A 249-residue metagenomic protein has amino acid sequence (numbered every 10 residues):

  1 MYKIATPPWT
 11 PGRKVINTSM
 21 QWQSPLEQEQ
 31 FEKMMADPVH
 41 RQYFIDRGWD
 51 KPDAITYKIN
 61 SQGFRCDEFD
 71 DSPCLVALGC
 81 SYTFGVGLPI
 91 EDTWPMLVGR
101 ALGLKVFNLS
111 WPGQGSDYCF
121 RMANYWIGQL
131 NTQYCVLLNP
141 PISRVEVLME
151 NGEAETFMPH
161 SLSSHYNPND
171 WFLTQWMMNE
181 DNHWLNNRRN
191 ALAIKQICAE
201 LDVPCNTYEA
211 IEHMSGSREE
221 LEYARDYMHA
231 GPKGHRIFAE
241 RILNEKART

Functional and structural regions predicted by a protein language model:
M1-V76, Q129-Q133, L138-H183, N187-R188 (+5 more regions): N-terminal secretory targeting modules
K58-I127: Serine-esterase "nucleophile elbow" of acetyl-processing enzymes
Y82-F84, P112-S116, P140-R144, I211-S215 (+1 more regions): Short, solvent-exposed loop/turn segments at secondary-structure junctions
L104, D202-P204: Short glycine/serine/threonine/alanine-rich loop segments
N108, T207-Y208: A structural preference for short, hydrophobic beta-strand core positions in alpha/beta folds
C119-W126, F238, I242, K246: Generic hydrophobic alpha-helical segments
Y227: PAPS-dependent sulfotransferase catalytic core
A230-R236: Accessory beta->alpha helical hairpin/"wing" motif in late/C-terminal subdomains of nucleic-acid enzymes
